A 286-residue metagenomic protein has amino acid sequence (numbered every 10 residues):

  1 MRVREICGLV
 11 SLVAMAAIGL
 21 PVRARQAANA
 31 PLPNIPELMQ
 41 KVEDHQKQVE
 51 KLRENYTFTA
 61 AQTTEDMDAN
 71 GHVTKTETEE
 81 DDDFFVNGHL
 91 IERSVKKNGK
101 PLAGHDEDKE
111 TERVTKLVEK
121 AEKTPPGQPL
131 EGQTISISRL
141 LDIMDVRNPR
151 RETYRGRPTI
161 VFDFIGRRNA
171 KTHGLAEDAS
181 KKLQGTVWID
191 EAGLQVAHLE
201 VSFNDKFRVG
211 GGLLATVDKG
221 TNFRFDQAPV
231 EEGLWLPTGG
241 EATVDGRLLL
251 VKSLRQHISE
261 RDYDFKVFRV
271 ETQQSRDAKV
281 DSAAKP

Functional and structural regions predicted by a protein language model:
M1-V3: N-terminal secretory signal peptides that target proteins for export/translocation
G8-A17: Bacterial N-terminal signal peptides
G19-P21: Juxtamembrane cytosolic interface motif at the C-terminal end of transmembrane helices
R25-Q184, E191-A197, S202-N222, D226-G239 (+1 more regions): Structured extracytoplasmic
